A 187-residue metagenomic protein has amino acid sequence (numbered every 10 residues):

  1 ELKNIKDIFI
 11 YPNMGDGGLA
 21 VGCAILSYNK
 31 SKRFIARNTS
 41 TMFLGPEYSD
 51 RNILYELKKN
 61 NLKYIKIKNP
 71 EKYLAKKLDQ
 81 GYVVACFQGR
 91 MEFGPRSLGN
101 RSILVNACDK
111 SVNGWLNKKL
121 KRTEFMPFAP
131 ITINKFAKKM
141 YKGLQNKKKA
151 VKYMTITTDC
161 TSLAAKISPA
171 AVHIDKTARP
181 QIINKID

Functional and structural regions predicted by a protein language model:
E1-D187: Flexible beta->alpha loop and helix N-cap segments adjacent to enzyme active/binding sites
